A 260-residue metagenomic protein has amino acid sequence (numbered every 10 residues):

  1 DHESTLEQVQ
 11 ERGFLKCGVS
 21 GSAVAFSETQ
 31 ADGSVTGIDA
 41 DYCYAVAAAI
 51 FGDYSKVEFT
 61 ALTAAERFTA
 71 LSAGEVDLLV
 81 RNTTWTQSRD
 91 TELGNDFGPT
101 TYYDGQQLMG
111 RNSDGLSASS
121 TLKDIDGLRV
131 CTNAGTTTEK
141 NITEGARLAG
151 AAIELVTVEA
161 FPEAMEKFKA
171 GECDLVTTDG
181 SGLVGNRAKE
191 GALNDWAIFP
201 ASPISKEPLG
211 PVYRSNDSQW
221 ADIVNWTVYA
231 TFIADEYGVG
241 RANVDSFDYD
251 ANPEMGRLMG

Functional and structural regions predicted by a protein language model:
D1, D41-Y44, A48-I50, N112-L116 (+3 more regions): Extended ligand-binding regions for polar small-molecule ligands
H2-S4, V57-T69, S117-A118, L155-A170: Short helix-initiation/N-cap motifs at beta->coil->alpha
H2-V80: Extracytoplasmic small-molecule ligand-binding "clamshell" domains of the periplasmic binding protein/Venus flytrap
Q10-F14, A47-S55, S72-V76, T84 (+7 more regions): Sec-exported extracytoplasmic/periplasmic mature domains
K16-A25, V35-I50, T84-W85, Y103-E166 (+1 more regions): Bilobed "Venus flytrap"/periplasmic-binding protein-like clamshell domains and structurally analogous long
S27-T36, V57, R67, G127-T132 (+2 more regions): Second-shell loop/turn segments in exported
Y44, A48, G52-D124, S181-S205: Acidic, polar ligand-binding/catalytic clefts
L93, E154-T157, F168-E172, D179-S181 (+4 more regions): Soluble extramembrane regions of membrane proteins in the secretory/endomembrane system
